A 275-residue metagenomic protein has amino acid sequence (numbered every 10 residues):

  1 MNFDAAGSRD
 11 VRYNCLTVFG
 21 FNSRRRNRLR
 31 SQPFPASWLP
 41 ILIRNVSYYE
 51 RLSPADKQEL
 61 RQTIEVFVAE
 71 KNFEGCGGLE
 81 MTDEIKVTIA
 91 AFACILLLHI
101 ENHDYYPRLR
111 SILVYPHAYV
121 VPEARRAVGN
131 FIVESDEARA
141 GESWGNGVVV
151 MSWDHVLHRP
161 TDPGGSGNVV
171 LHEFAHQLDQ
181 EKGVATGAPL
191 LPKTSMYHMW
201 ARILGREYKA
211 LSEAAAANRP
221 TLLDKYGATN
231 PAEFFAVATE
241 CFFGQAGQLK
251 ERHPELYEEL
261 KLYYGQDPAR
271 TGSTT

Functional and structural regions predicted by a protein language model:
R12-N14: Short, positively charged and aromatic/hydrophobic N-terminal segments
T17-L39, E50: N-terminal alpha-helical targeting/anchoring segments
L29, S37, S47-Y49, A55 (+5 more regions): Metalloprotease/metallohydrolase-associated module, dominated by Zn2+-dependent proteases
E74-K86: Short, charged early-sequence alpha-helical segments and their helix-coil boundaries
G165-E181, A236: Active-site recognition of the HExxH zinc-binding catalytic motif
